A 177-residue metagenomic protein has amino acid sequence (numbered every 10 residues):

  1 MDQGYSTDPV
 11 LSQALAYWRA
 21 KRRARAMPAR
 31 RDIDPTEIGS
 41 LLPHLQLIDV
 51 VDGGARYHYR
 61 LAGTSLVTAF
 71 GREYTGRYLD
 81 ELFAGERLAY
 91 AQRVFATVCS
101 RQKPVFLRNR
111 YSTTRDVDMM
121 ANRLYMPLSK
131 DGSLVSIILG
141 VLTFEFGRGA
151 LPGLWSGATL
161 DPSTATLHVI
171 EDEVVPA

Functional and structural regions predicted by a protein language model:
M1-E73, R77-E81, A89-A177: Intrinsically disordered, low-complexity terminal regulatory regions
